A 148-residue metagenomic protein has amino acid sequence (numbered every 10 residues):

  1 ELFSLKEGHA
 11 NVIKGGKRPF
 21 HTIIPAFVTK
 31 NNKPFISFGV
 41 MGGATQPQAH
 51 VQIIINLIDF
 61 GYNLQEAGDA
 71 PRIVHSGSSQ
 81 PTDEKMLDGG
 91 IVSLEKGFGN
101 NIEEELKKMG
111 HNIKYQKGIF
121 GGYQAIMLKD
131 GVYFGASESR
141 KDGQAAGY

Functional and structural regions predicted by a protein language model:
E1-N32, F60, L64-Q65: Active-site rim segments in enzyme catalytic domains, especially the processed small/beta chain of N-terminal
L2-S4, V28-F35, P47-V51, S79-D88: Short acidic (Asp/Glu) and glycine-rich catalytic loops that position anionic groups and cofactors
G8, F20-I23, A49, L87 (+1 more regions): Short, solvent-exposed loop/turn segments at the edges of secondary structure
G8-V12, F38-G39, Q52-I55, K85-I91: Short beta-alpha connecting loops at secondary-structure transitions that line or flank enzyme active sites
I13, K17, V40, A44 (+3 more regions): Hydrophobic alpha-helical scaffolding
P34-M41, A136: Short, well-ordered beta-strand elements
M41-Q65: Alpha-helical support elements that line or immediately flank enzyme active sites and cofactor-binding pockets
G61-G147: Mature, solvent-exposed C-terminal subdomains and processed small-chain segments of exported/organellar
